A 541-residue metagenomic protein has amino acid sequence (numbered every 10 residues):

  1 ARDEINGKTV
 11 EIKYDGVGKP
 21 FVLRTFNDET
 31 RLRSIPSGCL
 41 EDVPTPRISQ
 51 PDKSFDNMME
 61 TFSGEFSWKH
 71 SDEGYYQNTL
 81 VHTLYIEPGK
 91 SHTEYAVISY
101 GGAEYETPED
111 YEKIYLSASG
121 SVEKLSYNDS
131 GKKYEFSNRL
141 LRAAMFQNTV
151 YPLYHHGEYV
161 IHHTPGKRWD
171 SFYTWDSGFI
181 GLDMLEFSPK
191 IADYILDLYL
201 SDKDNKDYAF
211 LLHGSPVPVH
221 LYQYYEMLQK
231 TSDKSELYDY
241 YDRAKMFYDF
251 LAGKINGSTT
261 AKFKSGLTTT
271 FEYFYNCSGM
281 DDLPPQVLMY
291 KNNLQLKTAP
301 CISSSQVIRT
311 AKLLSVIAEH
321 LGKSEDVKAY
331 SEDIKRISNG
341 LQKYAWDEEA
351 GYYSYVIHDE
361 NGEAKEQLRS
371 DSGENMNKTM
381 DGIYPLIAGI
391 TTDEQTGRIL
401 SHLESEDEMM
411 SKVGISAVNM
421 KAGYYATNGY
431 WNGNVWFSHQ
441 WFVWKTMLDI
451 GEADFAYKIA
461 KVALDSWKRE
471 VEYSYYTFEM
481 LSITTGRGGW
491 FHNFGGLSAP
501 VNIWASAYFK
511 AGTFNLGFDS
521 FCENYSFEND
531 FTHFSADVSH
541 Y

Functional and structural regions predicted by a protein language model:
A1-D170, S235-E236, K245-A252, A318-E319 (+3 more regions): Acidic/polar, glycine-enriched structural segments that form the non-catalytic walls/loops of the carbohydrate-binding
N78-I86, H92-E106, K206-S215, A252-S331 (+7 more regions): The feature captures the catalytic groove of carbohydrate-active enzymes
T107-S121, K132-L141, S188-S201, S235-G253 (+6 more regions): Extended, well-ordered alpha-helical scaffold segments
E123-Y238, K245, A299, K312 (+3 more regions): Substrate-binding groove/exosite segments of carbohydrate-active enzymes
D129-V150, T174, T231-C301, E332-R336 (+4 more regions): Active-site acid/base region of carbohydrate-active enzymes
H220-T231, Y240, D347-H358, E363-H402 (+1 more regions): C-terminal capping/lid segments that line or modulate ligand- or cofactor-binding pockets
S520-Y541: Extracellular and organelle-lumenal recognition/adhesion modules and their flexible linkers in secreted
